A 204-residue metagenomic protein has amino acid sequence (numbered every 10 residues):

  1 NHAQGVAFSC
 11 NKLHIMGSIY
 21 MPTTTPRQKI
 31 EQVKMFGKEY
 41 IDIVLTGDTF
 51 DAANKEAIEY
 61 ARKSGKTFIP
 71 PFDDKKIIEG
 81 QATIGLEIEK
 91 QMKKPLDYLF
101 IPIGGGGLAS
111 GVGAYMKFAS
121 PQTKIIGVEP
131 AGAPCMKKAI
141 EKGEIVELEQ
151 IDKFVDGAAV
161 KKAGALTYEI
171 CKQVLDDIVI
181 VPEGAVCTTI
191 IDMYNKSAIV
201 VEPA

Functional and structural regions predicted by a protein language model:
N1-A204: PLP-dependent amino-acid enzyme catalytic core
